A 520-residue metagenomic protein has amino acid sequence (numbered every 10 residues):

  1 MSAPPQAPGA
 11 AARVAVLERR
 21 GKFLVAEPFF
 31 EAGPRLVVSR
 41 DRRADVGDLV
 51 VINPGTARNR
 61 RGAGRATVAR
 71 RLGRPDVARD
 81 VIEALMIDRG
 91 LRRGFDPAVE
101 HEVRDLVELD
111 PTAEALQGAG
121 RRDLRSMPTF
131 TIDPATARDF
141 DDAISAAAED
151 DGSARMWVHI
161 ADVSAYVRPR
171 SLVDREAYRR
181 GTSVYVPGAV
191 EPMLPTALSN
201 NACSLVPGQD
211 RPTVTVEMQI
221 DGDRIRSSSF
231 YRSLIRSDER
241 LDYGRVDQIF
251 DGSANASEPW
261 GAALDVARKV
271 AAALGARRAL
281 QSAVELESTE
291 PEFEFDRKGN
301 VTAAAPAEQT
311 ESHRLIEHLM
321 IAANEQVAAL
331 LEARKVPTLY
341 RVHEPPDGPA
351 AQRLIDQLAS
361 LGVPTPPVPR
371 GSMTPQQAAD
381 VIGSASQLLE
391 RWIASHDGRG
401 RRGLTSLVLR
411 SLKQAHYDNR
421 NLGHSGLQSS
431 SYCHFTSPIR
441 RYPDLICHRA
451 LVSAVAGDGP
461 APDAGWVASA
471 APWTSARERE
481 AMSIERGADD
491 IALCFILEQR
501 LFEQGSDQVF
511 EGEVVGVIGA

Functional and structural regions predicted by a protein language model:
M1-W157, S164-D210, R240-L241, R245 (+2 more regions): Charge-lined substrate channels and their catalytic hotspots, especially those that engage the 3′ end of RNA
A3-P5, A78, I82-L85, E102-V107 (+7 more regions): Charged, low-complexity, helix-prone segments enriched in Lys/Glu/Asp/Gln
P34-L36, D133-P366, Y417, L422-G459: Feature marking long nucleic-acid-engaging regions of large polymerase/nuclease enzymes
R40-A44, R70-G73, Y231-S237, E308-E311 (+1 more regions): A short, sequence-level motif marking secondary-structure junctions
T67, V81, A98, E102 (+10 more regions): Exposed alpha-helical structural elements
L91, F95-D96, R104-D110, C203-G208 (+4 more regions): Short, charge-rich amphipathic segments
V99, E344, G371-S372: Residue-level "edge-of-site" marker
Q326, G348, L358-A520: Structured C-terminal cores of nucleic-acid metabolism proteins
